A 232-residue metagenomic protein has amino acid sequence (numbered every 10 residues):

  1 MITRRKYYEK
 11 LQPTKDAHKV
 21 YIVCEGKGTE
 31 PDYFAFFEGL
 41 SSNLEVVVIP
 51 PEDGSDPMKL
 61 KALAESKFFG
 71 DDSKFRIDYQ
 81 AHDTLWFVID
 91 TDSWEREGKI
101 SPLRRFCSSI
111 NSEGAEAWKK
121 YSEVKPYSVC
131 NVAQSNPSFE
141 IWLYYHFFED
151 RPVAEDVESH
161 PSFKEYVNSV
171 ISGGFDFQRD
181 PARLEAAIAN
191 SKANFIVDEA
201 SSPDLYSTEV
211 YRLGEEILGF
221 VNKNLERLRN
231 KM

Functional and structural regions predicted by a protein language model:
M1-Y21, T29-E52, G70-M232: C-terminal accessory helical subdomains adjacent to catalytic cores in phosphodiester- and nucleotide-handling enzymes
E25: Phosphate-binding/switch region of NTP-binding enzymes
D56-S66: Eukaryotic endosomal/vacuolar membrane-trafficking regulators centered on PX-domain-mediated PI3P pathways
